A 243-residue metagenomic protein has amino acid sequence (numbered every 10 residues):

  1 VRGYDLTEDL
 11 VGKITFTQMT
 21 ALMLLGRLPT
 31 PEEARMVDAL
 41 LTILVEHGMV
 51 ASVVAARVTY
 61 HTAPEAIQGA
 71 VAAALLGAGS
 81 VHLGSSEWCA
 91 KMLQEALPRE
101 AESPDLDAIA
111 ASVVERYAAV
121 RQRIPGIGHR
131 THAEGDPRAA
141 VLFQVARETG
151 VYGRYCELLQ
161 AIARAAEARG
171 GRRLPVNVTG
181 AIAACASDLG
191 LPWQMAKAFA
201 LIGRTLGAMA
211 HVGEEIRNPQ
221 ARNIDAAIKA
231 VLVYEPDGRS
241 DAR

Functional and structural regions predicted by a protein language model:
V1-R243: Non-transmembrane, aqueous-exposed alpha-helical and coiled segments at domain scale
